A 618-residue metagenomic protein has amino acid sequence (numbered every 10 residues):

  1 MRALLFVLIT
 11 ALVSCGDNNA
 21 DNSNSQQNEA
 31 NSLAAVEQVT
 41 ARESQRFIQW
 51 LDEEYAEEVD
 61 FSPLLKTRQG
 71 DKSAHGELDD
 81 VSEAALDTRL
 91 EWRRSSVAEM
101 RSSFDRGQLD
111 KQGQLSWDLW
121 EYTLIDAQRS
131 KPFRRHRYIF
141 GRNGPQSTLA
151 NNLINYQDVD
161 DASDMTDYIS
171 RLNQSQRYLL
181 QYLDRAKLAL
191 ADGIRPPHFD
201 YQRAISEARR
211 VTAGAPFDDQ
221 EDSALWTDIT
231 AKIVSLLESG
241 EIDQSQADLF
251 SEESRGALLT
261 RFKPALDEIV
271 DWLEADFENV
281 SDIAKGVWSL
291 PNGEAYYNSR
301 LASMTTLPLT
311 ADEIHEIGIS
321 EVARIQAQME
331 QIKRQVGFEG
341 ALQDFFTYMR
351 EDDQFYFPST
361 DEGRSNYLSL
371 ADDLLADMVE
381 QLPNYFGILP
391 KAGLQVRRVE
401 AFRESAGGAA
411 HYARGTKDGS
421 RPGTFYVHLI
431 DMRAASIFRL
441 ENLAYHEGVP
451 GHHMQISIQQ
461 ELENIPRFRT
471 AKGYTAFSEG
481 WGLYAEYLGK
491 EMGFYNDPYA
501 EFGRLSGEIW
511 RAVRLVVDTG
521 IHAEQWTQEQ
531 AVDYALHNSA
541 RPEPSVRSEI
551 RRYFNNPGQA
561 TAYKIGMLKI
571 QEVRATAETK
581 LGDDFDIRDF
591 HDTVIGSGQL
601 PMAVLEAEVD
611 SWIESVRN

Functional and structural regions predicted by a protein language model:
M1-V7: Sec-dependent signal peptide recognition, specifically the positively charged N-region followed immediately by
A11-S14: C-terminal motif of bacterial Sec signal peptides marking the signal peptidase cleavage site
D17-N618: N-terminal maturation segment of proteins
